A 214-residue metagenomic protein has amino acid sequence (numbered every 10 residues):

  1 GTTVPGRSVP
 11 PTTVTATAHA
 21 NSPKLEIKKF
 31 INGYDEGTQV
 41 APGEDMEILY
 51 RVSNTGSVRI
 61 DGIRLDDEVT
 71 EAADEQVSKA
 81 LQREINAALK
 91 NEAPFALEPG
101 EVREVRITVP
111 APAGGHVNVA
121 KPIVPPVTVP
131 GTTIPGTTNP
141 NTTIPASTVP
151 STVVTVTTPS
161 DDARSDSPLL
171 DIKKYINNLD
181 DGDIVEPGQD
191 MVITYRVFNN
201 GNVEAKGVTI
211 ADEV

Functional and structural regions predicted by a protein language model:
G1-V214: Exported/extracytosolic protein signature
